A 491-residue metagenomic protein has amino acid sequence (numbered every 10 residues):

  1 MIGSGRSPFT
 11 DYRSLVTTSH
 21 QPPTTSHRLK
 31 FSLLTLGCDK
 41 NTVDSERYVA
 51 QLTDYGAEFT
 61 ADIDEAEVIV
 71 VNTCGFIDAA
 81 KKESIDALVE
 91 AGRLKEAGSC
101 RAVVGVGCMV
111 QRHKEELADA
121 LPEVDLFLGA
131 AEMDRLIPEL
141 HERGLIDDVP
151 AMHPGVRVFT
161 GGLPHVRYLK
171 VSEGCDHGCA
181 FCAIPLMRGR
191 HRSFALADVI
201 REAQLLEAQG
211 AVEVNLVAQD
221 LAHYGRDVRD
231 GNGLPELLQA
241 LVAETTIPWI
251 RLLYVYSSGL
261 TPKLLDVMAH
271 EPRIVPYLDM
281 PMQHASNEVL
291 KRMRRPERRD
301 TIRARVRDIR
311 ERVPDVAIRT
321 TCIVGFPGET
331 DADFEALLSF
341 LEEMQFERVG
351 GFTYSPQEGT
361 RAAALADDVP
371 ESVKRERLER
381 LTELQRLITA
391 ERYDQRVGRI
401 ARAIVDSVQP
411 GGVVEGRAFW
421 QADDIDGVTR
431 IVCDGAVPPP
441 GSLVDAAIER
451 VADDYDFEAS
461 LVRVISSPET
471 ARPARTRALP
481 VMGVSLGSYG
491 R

Functional and structural regions predicted by a protein language model:
M1-R28, P473, R477: Intrinsic disorder/low-complexity segments
I2, Y12, S26-Y224, K263 (+7 more regions): Proteins enriched for Cys/Gly/acidic motifs involved in redox and nucleic-acid/cofactor modification
G75, R188, V228-G231, K291-E297 (+1 more regions): Short glycine-enriched, charge-decorated loop/helix-capping segments at active-site entrances that position
A102-G107, R112, A208-F334, E342: Conserved SAM/AdoMet-binding glycine-rich loop
L121-P122, R143-I146, N232-G233, M268-A269 (+1 more regions): Short, hinge-like loop/turn segments at secondary-structure boundaries
V199, L216, L252, M280 (+6 more regions): Conserved, mostly hydrophobic/aromatic
I247, V275-Y277, V313-R319, F346 (+4 more regions): Active-site lining segments that contact anionic ligands and/or coordinate catalytic metals
A364-R491: Terminal RNA-binding accessory module
